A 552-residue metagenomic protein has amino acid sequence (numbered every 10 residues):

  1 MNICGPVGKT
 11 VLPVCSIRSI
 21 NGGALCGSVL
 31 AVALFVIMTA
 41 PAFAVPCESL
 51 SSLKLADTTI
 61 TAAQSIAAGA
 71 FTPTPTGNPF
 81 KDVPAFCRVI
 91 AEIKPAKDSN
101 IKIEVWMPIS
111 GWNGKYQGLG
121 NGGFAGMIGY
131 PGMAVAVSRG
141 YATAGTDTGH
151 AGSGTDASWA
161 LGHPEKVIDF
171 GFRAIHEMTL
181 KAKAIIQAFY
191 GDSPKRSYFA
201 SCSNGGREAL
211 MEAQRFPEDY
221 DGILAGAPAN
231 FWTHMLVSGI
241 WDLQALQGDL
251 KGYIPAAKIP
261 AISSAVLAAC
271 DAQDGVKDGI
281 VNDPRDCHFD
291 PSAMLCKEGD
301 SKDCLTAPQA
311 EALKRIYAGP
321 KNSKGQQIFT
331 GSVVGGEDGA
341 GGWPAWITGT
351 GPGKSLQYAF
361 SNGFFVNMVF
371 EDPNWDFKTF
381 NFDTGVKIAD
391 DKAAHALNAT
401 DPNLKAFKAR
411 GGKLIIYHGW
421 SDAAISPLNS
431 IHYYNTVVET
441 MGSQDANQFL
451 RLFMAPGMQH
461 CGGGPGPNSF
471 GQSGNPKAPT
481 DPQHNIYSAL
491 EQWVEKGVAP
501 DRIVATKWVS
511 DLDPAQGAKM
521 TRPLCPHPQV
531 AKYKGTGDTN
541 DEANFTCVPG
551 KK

Functional and structural regions predicted by a protein language model:
G27-T39: Bacterial N-terminal signal peptides
F43-K115, Y130-P131, V276-K277, V281 (+4 more regions): Catalytic-loop region of hydrolases
N113, G123-G191, V237-S238, D376-V386 (+1 more regions): Cap/lid segment of the alpha/beta-hydrolase catalytic domain
S193-C202: Alpha/beta-hydrolase fold nucleophile elbow
S201, G205, A209: Gly/Ala-rich beta-loop-alpha elbow adjacent to hydrolase catalytic centers
M211-E212, E218-K321, N468-P482: A catalytic-pocket lid/entrance helix-loop region that shapes and gates access to the active site across common
I416-H418: Short beta-strand/loop motif that positions the catalytic acidic residue of the alpha/beta-hydrolase fold
A424-L428: Conserved alpha/beta-hydrolase "acid-adjacent" motif
